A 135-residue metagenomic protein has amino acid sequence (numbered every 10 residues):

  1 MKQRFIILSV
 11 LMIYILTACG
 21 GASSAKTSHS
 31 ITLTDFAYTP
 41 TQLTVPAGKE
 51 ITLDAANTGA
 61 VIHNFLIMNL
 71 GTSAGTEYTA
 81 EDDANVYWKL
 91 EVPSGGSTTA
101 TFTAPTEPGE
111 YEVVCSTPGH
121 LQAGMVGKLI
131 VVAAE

Functional and structural regions predicted by a protein language model:
M1-T17: Sec-dependent bacterial lipoprotein signal peptides
K2-R4, G20-A22, H63: N-terminal secretory signal sequences
C19-L33, T72-D82, Y87, H120-E135: Extracytoplasmic/periplasmic copper-protein system
A25-I51: N-terminal edge beta-strand
T34-F36, A56-A60, L70: Histidine- and/or cysteine-centered catalytic micro-motif in compact active-site loops
A37, L90-E135: Extracellular/periplasmic metallocenter environments
T41-L66, T98-E107, Y111, V131-A133: Beta-strand cores of secreted/periplasmic/IMS beta-sandwich domains, seen most often in copper-related folds
L66-T72: Short Gly/aromatic-enriched secondary-structure transition segments
